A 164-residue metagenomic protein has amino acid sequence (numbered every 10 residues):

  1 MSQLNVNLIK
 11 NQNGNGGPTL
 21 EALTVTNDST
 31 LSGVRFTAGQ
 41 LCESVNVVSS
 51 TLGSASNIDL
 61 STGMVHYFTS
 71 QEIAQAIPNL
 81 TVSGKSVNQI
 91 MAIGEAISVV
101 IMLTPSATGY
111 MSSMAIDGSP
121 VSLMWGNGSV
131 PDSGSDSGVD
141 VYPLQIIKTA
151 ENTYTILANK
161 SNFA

Functional and structural regions predicted by a protein language model:
M1-T62: Intrinsic low-complexity, repeat-rich intrinsically disordered segments enriched in small/flexible residues
Q12-G17, T26-G33, G39, S44 (+6 more regions): Residues in flexible loops and secondary-structure boundaries
T37-E43, H66, I116, P120-G126: Intervening/peripheral non-core polypeptide segments
T62-F68: Short carbohydrate-recognition loop motifs
Q71-A164: Acidic, glycine/polar-enriched metal-coordinating patches/loops that mediate binding to polyanionic ligands
